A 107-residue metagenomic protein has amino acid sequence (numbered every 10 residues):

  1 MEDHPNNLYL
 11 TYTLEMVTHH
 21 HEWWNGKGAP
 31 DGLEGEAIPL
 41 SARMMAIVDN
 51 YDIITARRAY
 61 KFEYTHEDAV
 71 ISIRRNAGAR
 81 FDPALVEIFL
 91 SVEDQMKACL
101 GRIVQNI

Functional and structural regions predicted by a protein language model:
M1-I107: Histidine- and acidic-residue-rich, metal-dependent catalytic cores
